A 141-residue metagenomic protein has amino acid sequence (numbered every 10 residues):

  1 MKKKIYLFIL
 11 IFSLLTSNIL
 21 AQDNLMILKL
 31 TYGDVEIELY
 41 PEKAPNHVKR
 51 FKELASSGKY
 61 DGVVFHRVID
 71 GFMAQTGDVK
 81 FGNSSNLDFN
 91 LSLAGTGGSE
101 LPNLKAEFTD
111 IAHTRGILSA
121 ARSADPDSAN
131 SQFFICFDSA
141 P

Functional and structural regions predicted by a protein language model:
M1-K2, T16, A120: Generic N-terminal leader/processing signal
K2-I5, L20: Asparagine-rich low-complexity intrinsically disordered tracts
K4-L15: Sec-dependent N-terminal signal peptides
I19-P141: Cyclophilin-like peptidyl-prolyl cis-trans isomerases
